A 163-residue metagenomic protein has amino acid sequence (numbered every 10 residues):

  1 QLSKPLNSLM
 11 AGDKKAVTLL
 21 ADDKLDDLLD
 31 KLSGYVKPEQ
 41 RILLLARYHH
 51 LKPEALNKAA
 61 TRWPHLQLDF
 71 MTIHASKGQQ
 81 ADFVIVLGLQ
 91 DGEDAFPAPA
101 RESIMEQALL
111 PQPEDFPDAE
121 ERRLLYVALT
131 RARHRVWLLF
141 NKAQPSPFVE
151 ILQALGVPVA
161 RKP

Functional and structural regions predicted by a protein language model:
Q1-H65: Helicase P-loop NTPase motor core
L2-K4, A55-K58, P64, D69-M71 (+3 more regions): Sparse, context-dependent recognition of short Cys/His-centered cofactor- or disulfide-binding micro-motifs
Y35, R41, M71, F116-P117 (+1 more regions): A general, composition-driven signal for non-globular sequence regions
Y48, K58-A95, L124-R131, R135-A143: Conserved helicase core region in the C-terminal RecA-like lobe
P53-N57, A81-D82, F148-L152: A short acidic (Asp/Glu
Q90-K162: C-terminal accessory regions
